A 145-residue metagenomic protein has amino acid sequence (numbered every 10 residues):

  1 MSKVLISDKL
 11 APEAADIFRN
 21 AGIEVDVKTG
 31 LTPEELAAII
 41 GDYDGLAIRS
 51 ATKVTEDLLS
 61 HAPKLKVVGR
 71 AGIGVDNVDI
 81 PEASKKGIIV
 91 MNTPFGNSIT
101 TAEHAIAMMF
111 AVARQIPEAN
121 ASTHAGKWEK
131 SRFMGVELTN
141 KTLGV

Functional and structural regions predicted by a protein language model:
M1-Y43: N-terminal glycine-/charge-rich "phosphate-binding" loop or analogous flexible N-terminal tail
L5-I6, T32, D44-A121, G135-T139: Phosphate/diphosphate ligand-binding glycine-rich loop within oxidoreductases
N20-E24, K64-L65, A125: A short linear boundary/processing microfeature
A21, V112-I116, G126: Change "in soluble alpha/beta enzymes" to "in soluble alpha/beta proteins
V25-L31, R49-S50, S122-S131: Short gly/ser/thr-rich secondary-structure transition/capping motifs
S131-V145: Rossmann-like dinucleotide/phosphate-binding beta-alpha-beta segment
